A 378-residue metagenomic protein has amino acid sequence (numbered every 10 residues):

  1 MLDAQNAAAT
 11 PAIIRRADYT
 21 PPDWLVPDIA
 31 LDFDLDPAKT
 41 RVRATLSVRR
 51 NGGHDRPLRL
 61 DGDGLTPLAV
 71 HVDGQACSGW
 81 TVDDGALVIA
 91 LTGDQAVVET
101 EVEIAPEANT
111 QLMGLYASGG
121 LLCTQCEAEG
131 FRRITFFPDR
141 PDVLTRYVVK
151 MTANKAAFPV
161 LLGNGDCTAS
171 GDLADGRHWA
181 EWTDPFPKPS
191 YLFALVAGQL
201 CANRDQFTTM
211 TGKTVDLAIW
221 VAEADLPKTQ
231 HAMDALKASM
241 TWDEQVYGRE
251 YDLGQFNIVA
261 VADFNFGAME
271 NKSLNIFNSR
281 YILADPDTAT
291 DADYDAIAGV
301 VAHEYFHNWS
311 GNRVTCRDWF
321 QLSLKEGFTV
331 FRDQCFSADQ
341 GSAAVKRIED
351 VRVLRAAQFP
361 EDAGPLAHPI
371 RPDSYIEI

Functional and structural regions predicted by a protein language model:
M1-Q255, R280, D285, F359 (+1 more regions): Acidic/His-enriched low-complexity segments
W182, M210-I378: Hydrophobic alpha-helical and helix-loop surface patches within well-folded domains that function as non-catalytic
